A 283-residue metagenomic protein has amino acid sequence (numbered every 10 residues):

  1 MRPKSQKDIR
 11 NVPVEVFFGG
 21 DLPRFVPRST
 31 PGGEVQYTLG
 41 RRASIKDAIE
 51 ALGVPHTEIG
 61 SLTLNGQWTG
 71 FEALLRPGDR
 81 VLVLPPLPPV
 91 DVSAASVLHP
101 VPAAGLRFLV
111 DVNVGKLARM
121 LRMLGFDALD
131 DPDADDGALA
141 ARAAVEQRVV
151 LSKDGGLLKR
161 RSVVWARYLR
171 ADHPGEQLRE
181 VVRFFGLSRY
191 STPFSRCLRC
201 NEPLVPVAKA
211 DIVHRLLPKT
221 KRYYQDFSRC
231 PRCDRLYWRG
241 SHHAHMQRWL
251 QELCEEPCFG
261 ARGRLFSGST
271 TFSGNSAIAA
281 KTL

Functional and structural regions predicted by a protein language model:
M1-R107: Ubiquitin-like/PB1-type beta-grasp interaction modules and other compact soluble beta-rich domains
Q6, C258-L283: Intrinsically disordered, low-complexity terminal tails and inter-domain linkers enriched for S/T/G/P/D/E
F71, P77-T192: Long, charged N-terminal interaction/targeting segments
E72, H214-D226: Short linker/helix segments within small regulatory modules
F194, F227: Residues immediately within or flanking Cys/His clusters that coordinate Zn2+ in small zinc-binding modules
C197-C200, C230-C233: Short cysteine-rich clusters marking metal-coordination/redox-active sites
E202-A208, W238: Short functional micro-motifs and their immediate structural scaffolds
H245-M246: An accessory alpha-helical subdomain
